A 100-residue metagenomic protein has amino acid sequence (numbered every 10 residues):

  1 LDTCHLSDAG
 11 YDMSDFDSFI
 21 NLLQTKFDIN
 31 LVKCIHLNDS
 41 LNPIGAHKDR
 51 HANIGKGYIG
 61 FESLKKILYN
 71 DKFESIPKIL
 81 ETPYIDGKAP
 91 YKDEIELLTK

Functional and structural regions predicted by a protein language model:
L1-A52: Acidic/histidine-rich catalytic cores of soluble enzymes
D8-A9, K56, S75: Generic structural "secondary-structure junction" signal
D17-N21, K48-K65, G87-K100: Short, electropositive alpha-helical surface patch
K26-N30, S63-I76: A structural motif corresponding to the C-terminal end of an alpha-helix and its immediate exit/capping segment
N42, I85-G87: Generic "edge-of-domain/loop-turn" microfeature
I79-P83: Short acidic/histidine-rich active-site segments
